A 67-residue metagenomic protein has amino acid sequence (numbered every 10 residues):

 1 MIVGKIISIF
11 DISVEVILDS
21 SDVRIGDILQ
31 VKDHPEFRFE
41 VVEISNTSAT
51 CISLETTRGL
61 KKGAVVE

Functional and structural regions predicted by a protein language model:
M1-F10, E15-E67: Acidic-enriched and Gly/Ser
